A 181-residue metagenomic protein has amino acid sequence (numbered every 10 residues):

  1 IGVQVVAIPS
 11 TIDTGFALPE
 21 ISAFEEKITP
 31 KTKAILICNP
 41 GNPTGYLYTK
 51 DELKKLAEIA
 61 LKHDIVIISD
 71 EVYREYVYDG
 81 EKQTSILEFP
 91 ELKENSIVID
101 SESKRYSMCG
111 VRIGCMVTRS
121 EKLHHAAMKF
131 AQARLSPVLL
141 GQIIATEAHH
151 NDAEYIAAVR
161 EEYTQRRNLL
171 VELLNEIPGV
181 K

Functional and structural regions predicted by a protein language model:
I1-V5: Substrate-binding/gating loop at the entrance of the active-site cleft, primarily in PLP-dependent aminotransferase-like
V6, I68, I97-I99: Structural detector of well-ordered beta-strand residues that form the stable sheet scaffold of enzyme domains
S10-E81: Active-site phosphate-binding strand-loop segment of PLP-dependent enzymes
I12, Y163-T164, G179-K181: Conserved PLP-binding catalytic core of the aspartate aminotransferase-like
A60, L174-N175: A generic structural signal for well-ordered alpha-helical segments
E94-E161, N168-L173: Conserved core segment of the aminotransferase class I/II
